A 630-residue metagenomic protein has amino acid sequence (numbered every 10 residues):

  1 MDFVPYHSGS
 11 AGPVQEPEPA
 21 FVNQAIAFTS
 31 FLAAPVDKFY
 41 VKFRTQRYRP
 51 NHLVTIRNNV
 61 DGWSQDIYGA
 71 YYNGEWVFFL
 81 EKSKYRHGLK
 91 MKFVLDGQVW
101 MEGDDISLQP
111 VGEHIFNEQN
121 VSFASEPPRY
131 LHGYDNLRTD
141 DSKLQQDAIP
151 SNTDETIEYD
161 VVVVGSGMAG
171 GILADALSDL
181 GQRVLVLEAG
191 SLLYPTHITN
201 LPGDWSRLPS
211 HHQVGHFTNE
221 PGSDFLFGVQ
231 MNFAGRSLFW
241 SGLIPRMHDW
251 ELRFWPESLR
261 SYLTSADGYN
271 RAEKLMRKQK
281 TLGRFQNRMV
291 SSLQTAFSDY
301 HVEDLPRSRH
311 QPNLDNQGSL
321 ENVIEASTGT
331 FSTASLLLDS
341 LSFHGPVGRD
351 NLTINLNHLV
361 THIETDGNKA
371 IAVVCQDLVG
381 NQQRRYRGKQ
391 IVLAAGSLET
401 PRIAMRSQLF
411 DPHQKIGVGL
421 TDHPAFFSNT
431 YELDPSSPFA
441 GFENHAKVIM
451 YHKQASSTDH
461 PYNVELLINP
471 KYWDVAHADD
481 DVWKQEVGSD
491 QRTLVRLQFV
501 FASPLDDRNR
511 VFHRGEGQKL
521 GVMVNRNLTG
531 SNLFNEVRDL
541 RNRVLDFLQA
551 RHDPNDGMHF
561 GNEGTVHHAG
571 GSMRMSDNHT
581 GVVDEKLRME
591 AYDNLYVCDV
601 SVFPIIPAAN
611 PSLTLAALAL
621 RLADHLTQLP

Functional and structural regions predicted by a protein language model:
D2-H52, A124-G133: Basic K/R-rich, polyanion-interacting modules in nucleoproteins and related proteins
N23, F31-G88, V94-N120: Aromatic-rich carbohydrate-binding modules that target alpha-glucans
E158-V186: N-terminal Rossmann-like FAD-binding beta1-loop-alpha1 element of flavoenzymes
A176-R183, G190-P202, I363, V373-A446 (+4 more regions): Glycine-rich loop(s) and the adjacent beta-strand/alpha-helix scaffold that form part
W205-L282, V500, D507: Redox-cofactor-proximal catalytic regions of oxidoreductases
F227, H413-N527, V566-A569, E590 (+2 more regions): FAD cofactor-binding and catalytic pocket of flavoenzymes
E251, S258-H362, F560-T565: Conserved redox-cofactor binding core of oxidoreductases
N351-D366, T529-I606, S612: A glycine-rich dinucleotide-binding beta-alpha-beta segment and adjacent secondary-structure elements that constitute
